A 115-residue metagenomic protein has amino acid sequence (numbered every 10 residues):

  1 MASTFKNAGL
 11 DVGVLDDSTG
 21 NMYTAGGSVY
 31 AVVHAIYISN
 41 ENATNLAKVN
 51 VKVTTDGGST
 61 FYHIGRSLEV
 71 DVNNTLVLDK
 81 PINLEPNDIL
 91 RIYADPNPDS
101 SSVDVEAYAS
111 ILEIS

Functional and structural regions predicted by a protein language model:
M1-A31, E41, A94-S115: C-terminal interaction-tip segments
V32-H34, A47, R66, D88 (+1 more regions): A generic structural signal for short beta-strands and their flanking turns/coil linkers
A35-S39: Short edge beta-strand/loop segments characteristic of extracellular beta-sandwich folds
T44, L84, P98: Glycine-rich nucleotide phosphate-binding loop and flanking beta-alpha elements of Rossmann-like dinucleotide-binding
T44-R66: Short, surface-exposed beta-strand/strand-loop-strand elements in extracellular ectodomains
G58-I89, D95: Intrinsically disordered, low-complexity Pro/Gly/Ser/Thr-rich segments with frequent PxxP/GP/PP motifs and embedded
